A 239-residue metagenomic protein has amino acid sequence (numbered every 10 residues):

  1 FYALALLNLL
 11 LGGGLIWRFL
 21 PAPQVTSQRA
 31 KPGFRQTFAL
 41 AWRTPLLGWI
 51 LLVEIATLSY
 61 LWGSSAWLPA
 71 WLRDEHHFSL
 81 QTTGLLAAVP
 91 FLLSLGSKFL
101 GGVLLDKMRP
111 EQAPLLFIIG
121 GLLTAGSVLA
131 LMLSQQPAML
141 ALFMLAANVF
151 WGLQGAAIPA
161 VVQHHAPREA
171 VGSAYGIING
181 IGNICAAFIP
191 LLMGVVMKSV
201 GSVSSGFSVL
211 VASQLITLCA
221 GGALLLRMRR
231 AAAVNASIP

Functional and structural regions predicted by a protein language model:
F1-W17, F207-A223: Symmetry-related core transmembrane helices of the 12-TM Major Facilitator Superfamily/SLC fold
P21-L51, E75: Juxtamembrane intracellular "pre-TM" segments in multi-pass secondary transporters
P45-F99, G155, P159, I189: Extracytoplasmic gate region of multi-pass secondary transporters
K98-P110, M197-K198: Helix-to-loop junctions at the C-terminal end of transmembrane segments in multipass secondary transporters
D106-G121: Cytoplasmic membrane-interface "Motif A"-like loop-to-helix N-cap segments of 12-TM Major Facilitator Superfamily
L122-Q135: C-terminal ends and interior cores of transmembrane alpha-helices in multi-pass membrane transporters/permeases
A146-I158: Core transmembrane helices of Major Facilitator Superfamily
Q163-V200: A late C-terminal transmembrane helix in Major Facilitator Superfamily
